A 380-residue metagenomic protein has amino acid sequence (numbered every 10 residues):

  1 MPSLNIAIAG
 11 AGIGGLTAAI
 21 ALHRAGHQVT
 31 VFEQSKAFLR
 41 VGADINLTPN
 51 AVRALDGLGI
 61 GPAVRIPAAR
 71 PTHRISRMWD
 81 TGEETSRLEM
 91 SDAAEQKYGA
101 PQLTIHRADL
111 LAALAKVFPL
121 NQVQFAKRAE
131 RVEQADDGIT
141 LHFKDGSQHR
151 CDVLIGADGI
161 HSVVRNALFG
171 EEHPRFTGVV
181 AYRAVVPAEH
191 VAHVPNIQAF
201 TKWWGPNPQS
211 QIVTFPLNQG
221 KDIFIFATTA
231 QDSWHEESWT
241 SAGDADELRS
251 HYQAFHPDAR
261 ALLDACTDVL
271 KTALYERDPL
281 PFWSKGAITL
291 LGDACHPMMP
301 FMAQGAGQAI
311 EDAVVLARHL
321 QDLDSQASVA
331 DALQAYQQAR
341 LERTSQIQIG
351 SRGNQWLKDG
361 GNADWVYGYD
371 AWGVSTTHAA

Functional and structural regions predicted by a protein language model:
P2-I6, H23, T48-P187, D232-R249 (+2 more regions): Conserved N-terminal helical subregion
A7-K36, I155-G156, Y182, T214 (+2 more regions): Conserved mid-domain beta->alpha element of the FAD-binding
A37-R53: Conserved N-terminal glycine-rich FAD pyrophosphate-binding loop of Rossmann-like flavoproteins
P67-A69, Q122, Q253-K271, Q326-Q334: Acidic/histidine metal-binding catalytic segments
Q134-A135, F215-L217: Short beta-strand micro-motifs enriched in acidic
H193-I197, N207-S210, N218-K221, T229-M302: FAD/FMN-dependent oxidoreductases across multiple families
T201-G205: Short Gly/Pro-enriched turn/cap motifs at secondary-structure boundaries
Q355-T377: C-terminal domain-closing interface element
